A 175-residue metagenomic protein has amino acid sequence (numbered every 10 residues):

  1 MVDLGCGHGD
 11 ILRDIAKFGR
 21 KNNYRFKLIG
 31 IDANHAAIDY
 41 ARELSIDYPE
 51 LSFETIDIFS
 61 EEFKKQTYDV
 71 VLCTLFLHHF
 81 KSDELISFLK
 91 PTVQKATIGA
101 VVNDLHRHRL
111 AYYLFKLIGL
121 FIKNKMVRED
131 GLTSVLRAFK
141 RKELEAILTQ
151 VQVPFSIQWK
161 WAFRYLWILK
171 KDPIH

Functional and structural regions predicted by a protein language model:
M1-G7: Conserved class I S-adenosyl-L-methionine
H8-S60: Class I SAM-dependent methyltransferase SAM/SAH-binding core
L72: A conserved beta-strand element that flanks and buttresses the S-adenosyl-L-methionine
F76: Hydrophobic adenine-recognition pocket in adenosine-nucleotide-binding enzymes
F80-P91: A short, conserved alpha-helix within the catalytic core of class I
T97-L105: Conserved beta-strand signature within the Rossmann-like core of class I S-adenosyl-L-methionine
L105-L148: C-terminal alpha-helical "lid/dimerization" subdomain adjacent to the S-adenosyl-L-methionine
R141-K170: Conserved Class I S-adenosyl-L-methionine
